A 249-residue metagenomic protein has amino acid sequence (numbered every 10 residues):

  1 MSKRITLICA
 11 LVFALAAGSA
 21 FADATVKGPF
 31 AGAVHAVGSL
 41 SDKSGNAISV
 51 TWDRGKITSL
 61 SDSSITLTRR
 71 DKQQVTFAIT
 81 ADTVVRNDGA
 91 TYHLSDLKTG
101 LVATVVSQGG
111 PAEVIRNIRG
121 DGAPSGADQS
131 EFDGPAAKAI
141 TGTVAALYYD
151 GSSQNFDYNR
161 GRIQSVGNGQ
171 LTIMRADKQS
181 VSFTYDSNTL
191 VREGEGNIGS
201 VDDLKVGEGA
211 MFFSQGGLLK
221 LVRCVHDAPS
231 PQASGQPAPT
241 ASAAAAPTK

Functional and structural regions predicted by a protein language model:
S2-T76, D88-S182, G194-K249: Short, flexible, surface-exposed loop segments at domain boundaries
T80-N87, D186-E193: Structured surface patches comprising rigid loops and adjacent beta-strands/short helices at the edges of well-ordered
